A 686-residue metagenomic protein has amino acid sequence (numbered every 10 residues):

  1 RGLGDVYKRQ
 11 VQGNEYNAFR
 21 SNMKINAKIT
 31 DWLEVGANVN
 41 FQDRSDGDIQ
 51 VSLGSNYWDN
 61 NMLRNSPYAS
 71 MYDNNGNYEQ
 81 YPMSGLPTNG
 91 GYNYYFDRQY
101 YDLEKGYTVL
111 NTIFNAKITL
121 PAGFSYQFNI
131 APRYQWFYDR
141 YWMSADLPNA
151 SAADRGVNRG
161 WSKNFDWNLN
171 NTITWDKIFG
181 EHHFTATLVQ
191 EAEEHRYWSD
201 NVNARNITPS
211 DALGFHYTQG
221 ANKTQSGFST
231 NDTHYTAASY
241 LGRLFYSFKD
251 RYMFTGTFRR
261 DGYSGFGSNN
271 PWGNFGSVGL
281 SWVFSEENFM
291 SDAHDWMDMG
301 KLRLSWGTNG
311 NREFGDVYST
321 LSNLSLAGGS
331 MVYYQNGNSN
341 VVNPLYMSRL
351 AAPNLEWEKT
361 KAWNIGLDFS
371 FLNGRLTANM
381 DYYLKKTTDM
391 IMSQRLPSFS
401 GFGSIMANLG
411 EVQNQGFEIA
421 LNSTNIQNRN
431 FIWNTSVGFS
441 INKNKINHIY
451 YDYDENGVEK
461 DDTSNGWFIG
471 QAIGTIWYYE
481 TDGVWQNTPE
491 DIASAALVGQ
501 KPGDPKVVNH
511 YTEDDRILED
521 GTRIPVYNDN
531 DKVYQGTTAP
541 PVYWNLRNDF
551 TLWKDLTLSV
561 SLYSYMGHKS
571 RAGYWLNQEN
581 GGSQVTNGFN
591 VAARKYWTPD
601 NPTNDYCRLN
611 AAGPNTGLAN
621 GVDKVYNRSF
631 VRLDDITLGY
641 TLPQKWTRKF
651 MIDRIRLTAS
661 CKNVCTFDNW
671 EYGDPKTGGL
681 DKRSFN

Functional and structural regions predicted by a protein language model:
G2-Y7: Short, small-residue-biased leader/transition segments that mark boundaries at the very start of proteins
A18, K24-L33, N38-D43, V51 (+4 more regions): Extracellular/periplasmic, surface-exposed regions of secreted and cell-surface proteins
L63-F96, A212-T233, G328-L350, T463-Q535 (+1 more regions): Flexible glycine-rich, low-complexity coil/linker segments exposed to the extracellular/periplasmic environment
A150, Y263, Y565-L657, C661: Extracytoplasmic gating/loop element in the C-terminal half of outer-membrane beta-barrel translocons and assembly
L169-T172, A407-T538, R547, T551 (+2 more regions): Gram-negative outer-membrane beta-barrel transporters
N530, P540-D555, D634-G639: Conserved SET/PR-domain catalytic core that frames the SAM/AdoMet-binding pocket
V560-Y563: Flexible, acidic glycine-rich loops studded with aromatic residues
